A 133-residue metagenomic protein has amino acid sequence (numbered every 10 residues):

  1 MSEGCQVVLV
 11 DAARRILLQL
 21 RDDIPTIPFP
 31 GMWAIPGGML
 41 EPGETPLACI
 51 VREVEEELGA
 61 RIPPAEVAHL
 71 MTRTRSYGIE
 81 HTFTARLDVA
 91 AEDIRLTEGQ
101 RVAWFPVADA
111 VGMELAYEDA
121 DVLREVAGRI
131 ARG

Functional and structural regions predicted by a protein language model:
M1-L17, P36: Conserved N-terminal beta-strand and adjoining loop/helix that marks the start of the Nudix/MutT-like hydrolase domain
D11-A13, M71-D93, A103, V107-A108 (+1 more regions): Active-site-adjacent beta-strand/loop module that shapes the phosphate/pyrophosphate-binding cleft
R15-E56: Conserved Nudix-box catalytic region and its N-terminal flanking loop in Nudix hydrolases and closely related
L40, A110-V111, L123: A generic structural signal for short hydrophobic patches within well-formed alpha-helices
R61-L70: A short coil-to-beta-strand element that immediately follows conserved catalytic motifs
E92-T97, G112-Y117: Short, charged, solvent-exposed linker or helix-capping segments at domain edges/interfaces that act as flexible hinges
A120-G133: Charged phosphate-binding loop/patch that engages nucleotide di/tri-phosphates or the phosphate backbone of nucleic
